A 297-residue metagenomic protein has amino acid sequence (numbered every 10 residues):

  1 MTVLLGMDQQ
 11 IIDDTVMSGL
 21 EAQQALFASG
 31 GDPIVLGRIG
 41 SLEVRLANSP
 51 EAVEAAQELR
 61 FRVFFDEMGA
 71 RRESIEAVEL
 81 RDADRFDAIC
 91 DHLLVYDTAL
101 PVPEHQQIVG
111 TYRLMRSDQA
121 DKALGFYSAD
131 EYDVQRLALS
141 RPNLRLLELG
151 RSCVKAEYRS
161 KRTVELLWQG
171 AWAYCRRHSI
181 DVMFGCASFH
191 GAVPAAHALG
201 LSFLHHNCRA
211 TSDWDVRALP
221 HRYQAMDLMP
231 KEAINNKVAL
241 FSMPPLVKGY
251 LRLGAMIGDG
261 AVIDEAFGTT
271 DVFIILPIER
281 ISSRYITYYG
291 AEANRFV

Functional and structural regions predicted by a protein language model:
T2-P50: Conserved N-terminal entry element of GNAT/NAT acetyltransferase domains
L26-D32, F65-S74, A196-H197, Y223-M229: Short, positively charged
P33-D118: Short amphipathic alpha-helix that is part of the acyltransferase structural core
L114-M256, A261-I263, F267-F273, I281: Acyl-donor binding region in acyl/amide transferases
S117, A293-V297: Short, cationic low-complexity segments
Y285-T287: Long, contiguous binding/interaction regions
